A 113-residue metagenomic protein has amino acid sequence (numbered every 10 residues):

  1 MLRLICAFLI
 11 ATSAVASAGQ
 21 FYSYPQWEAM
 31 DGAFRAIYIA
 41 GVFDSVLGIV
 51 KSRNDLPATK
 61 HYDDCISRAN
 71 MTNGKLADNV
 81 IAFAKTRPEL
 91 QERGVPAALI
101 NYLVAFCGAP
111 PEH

Functional and structural regions predicted by a protein language model:
M1, A18-G19: Absolute protein N-terminus
M1-A7: Sec-dependent signal peptide recognition, specifically the positively charged N-region followed immediately by
L9-I10, A29: Intrinsically disordered, low-complexity Ser/Thr/Pro-rich tracts
A11-V15: N-terminal signal peptide c-region/cleavage motif recognized by signal peptidases
G19-Y24, G32, G48-H113: Compact alpha-helical subdomains of small soluble proteins
Q26-M30, I37: Extended, non-catalytic structural segments that build the interaction scaffolds of large macromolecular assemblies
V42: Globin-like tetrapyrrole-binding proteins
S45: Cell-wall glycan-active module
